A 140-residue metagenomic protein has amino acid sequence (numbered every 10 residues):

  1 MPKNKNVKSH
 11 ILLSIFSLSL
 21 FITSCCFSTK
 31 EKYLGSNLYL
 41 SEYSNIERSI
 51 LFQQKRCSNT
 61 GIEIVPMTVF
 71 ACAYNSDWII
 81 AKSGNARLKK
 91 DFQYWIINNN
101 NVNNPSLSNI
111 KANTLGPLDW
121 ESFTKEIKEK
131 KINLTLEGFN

Functional and structural regions predicted by a protein language model:
M1-C25: Sec-dependent bacterial lipoprotein signal peptides
T23-Y74, N133-G138: N-terminal export/targeting and maturation segments
R48-I50, R87-I97: Structural motif
R56-V65, R87-D91, V102-S106: Short, surface-exposed beta-strand/loop "edge" segments at domain boundaries and coil↔beta transitions
Y74, N85-A86: Active-site-adjacent structural elements in enzyme catalytic domains
D77-K82: Short beta-strand elements that form the blades of beta-propeller/WD-repeat-like and other beta-sheet-rich scaffold
V102-N140: C-terminal partner/receptor-binding element of secreted or periplasmic proteins
